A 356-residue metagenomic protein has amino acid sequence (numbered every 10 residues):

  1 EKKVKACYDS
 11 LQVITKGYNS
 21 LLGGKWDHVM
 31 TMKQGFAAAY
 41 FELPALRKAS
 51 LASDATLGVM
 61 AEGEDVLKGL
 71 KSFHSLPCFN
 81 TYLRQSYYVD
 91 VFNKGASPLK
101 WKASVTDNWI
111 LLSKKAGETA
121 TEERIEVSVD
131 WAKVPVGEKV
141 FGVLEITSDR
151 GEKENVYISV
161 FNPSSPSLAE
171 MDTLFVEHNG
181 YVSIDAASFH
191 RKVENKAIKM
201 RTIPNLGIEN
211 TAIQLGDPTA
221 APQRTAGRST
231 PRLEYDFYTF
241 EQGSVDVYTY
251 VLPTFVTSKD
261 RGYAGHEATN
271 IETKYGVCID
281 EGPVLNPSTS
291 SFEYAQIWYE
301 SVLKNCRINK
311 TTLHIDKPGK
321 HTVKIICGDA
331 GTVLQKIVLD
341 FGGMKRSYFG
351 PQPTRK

Functional and structural regions predicted by a protein language model:
E1-D90, K94, V143-L144: Histidine-centered catalytic/metal-binding microenvironments
G17, G24, S75-P77, Y82-K356: Extracytoplasmic
